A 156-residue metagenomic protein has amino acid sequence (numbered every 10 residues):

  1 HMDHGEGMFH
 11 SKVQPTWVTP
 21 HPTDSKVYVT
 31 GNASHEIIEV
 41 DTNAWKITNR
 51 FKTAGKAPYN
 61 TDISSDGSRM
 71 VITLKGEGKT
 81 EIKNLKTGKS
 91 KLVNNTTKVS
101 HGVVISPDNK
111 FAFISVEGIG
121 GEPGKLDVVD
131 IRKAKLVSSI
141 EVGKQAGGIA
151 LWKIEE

Functional and structural regions predicted by a protein language model:
H1-E156: Predominantly soluble domains enriched in secretory-pathway, periplasmic, or organellar proteins
